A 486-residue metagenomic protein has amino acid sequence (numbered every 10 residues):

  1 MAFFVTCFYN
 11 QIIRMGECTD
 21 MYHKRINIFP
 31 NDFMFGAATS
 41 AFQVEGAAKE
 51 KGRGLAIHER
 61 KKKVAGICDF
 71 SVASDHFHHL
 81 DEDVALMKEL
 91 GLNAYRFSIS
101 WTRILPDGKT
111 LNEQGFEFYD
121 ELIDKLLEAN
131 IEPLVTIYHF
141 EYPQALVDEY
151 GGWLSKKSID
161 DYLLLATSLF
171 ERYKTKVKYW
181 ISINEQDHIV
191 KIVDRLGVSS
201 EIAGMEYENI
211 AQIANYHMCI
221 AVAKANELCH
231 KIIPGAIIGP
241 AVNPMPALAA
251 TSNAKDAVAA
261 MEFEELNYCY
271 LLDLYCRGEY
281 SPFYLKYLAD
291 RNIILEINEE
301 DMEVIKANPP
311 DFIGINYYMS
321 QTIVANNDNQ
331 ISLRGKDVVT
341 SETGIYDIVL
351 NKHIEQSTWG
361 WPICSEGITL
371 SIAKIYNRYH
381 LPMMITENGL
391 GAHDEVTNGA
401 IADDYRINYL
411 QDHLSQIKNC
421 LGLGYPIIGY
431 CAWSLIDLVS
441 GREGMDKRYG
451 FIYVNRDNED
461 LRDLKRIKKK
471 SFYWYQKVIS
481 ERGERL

Functional and structural regions predicted by a protein language model:
A2-V5: Acidic, Ala/Val/Gly-enriched low-complexity intrinsically disordered segments
Y9-Q11: Low-complexity, intrinsically disordered or signal/transmembrane-proximal segments
D20-V64, G108-K109, E117-L486: Active-site region of glycoside hydrolase catalytic domains
E45-Y119: Active-site-adjacent substrate/metal-binding segments within catalytic domains of carbohydrate-active enzymes
